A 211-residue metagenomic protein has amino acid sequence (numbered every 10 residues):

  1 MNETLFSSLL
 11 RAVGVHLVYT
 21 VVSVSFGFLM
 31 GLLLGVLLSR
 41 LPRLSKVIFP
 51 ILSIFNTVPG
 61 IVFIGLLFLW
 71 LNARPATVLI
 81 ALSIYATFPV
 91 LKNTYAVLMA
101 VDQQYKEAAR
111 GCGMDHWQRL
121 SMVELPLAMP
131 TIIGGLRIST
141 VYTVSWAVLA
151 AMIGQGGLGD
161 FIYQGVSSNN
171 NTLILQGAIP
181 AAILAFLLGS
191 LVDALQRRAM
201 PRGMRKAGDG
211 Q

Functional and structural regions predicted by a protein language model:
M1-S23: Periplasmic/extracellular loop-to-transmembrane helix junction in inner-membrane transport proteins
R11-Y19, I64, F68-P89, M129 (+2 more regions): Loop-to-helix entry region at the N-terminal start of transmembrane alpha-helices in multi-pass membrane transporters
L17, V21, I84, W117-L149 (+1 more regions): Transmembrane alpha-helices
L17, V21, S25-L33, L37 (+4 more regions): Generic alpha-helical transmembrane segments of integral inner-membrane proteins, especially permease/transport modules
L34-L66, K92-A96, A100: Cytoplasmic-entry segments and transmembrane alpha-helices of multi-pass inner-membrane transporters
P42, M99, Q118, L175-Q211: C-terminal transmembrane helix and the adjacent membrane-cytosol boundary/short C-terminal tail of inner/organellar
A73, L82, G135-G189, D193-A194: Non-cytoplasmic
N93-I132: Short cytoplasmic-facing helical segments at TM-TM junctions of multi-pass membrane proteins
